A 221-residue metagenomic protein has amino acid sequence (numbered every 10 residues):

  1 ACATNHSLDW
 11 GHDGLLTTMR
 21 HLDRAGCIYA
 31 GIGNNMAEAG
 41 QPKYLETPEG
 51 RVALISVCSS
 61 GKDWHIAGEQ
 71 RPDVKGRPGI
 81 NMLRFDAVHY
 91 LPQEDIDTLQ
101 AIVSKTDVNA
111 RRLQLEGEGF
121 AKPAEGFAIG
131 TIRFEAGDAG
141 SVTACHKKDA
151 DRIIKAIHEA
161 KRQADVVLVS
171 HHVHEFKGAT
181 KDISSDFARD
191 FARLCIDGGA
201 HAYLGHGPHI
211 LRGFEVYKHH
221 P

Functional and structural regions predicted by a protein language model:
A1-P221: Acidic, metal/ion-coordinating pockets
